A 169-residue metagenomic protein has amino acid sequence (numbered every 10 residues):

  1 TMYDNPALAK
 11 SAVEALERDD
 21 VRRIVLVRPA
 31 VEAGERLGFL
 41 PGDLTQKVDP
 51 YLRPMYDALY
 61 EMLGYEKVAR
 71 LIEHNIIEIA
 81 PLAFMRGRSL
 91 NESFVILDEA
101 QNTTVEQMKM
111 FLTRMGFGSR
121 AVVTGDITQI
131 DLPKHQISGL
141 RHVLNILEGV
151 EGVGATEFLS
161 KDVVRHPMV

Functional and structural regions predicted by a protein language model:
T1-L97, Q101-M168: Conserved helicase motor core of SF1/SF2 NTP-dependent helicases
